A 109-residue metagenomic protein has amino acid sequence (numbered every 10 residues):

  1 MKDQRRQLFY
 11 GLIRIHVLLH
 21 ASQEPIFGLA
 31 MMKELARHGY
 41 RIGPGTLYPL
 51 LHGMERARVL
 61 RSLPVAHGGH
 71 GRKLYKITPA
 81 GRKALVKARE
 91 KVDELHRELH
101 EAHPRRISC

Functional and structural regions predicted by a protein language model:
M1-Q7, D93: Mobile, glycine- and charge-enriched loop segments and immediately flanking short secondary-structure elements within
R5-T46: N-terminal helix-turn-helix DNA-binding core of bacterial DNA-binding proteins
L47-P49, G53-M54: Basic amphipathic alpha-helical segments that dock to polyanions
A57-G71, K76: Beta-hairpin "wing" of winged helix-turn-helix
G71-R89: Basic, amphipathic "hinge/linker" alpha-helix immediately C-terminal to the N-terminal HTH DNA-binding motif
L85-C109: Amphipathic alpha-helical dimerization/coiled-coil segments that flank or bridge DNA-binding/regulatory modules
